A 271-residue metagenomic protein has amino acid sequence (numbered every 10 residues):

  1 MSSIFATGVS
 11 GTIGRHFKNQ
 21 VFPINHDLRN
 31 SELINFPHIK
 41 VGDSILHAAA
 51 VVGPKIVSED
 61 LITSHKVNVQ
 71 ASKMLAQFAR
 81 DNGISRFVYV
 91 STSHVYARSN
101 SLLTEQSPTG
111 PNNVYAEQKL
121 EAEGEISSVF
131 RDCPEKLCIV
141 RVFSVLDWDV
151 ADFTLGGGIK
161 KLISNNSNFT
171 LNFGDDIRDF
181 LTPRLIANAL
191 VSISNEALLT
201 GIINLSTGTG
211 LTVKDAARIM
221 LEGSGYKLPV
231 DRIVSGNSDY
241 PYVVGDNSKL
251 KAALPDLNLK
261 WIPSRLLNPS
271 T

Functional and structural regions predicted by a protein language model:
S2-Q20: N-terminal Rossmann NAD(P)H-binding glycine-rich loop of SDR-like oxidoreductase domains
T7, I45-V51, F87-S93, V140-V142: SDR active-site strand-loop-helix element
Q20-H38: Adenosine-cofactor binding site in Rossmann-like domains, unifying the SAM/SAH pocket of S-adenosylmethionine-dependent
N35-V67: NAD(P)H-binding glycine-rich loop region in Rossmannoid oxidoreductase-like domains and their noncatalytic homologs
T63-A71, T109, N113, E117-L120: Glycine-rich NAD(P)-binding loop of the Rossmann-fold in SDR/ketoreductase-type enzymes
K73-V114: Conserved Rossmann-fold NAD(P)-dependent oxidoreductase catalytic core, especially the SDR/UDP-sugar
G124-R178, P183-L185: NAD(P)-dependent short-chain dehydrogenase/reductase
N166-S167, L171-T271: C-terminal substrate-binding subdomain of Rossmann-fold SDR/epimerase-dehydratase oxidoreductases
